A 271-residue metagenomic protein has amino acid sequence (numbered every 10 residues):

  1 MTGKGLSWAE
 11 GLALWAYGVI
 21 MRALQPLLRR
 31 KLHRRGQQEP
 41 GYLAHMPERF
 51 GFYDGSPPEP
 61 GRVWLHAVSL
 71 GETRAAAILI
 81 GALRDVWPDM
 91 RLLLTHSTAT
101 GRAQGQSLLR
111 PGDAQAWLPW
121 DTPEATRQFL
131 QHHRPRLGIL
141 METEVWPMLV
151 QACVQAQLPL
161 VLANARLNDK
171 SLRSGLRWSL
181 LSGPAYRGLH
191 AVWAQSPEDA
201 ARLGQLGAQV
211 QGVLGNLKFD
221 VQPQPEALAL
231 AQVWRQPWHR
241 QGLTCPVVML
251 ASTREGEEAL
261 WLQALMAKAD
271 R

Functional and structural regions predicted by a protein language model:
M1-G18: Compositionally biased, charge-rich terminal segments
W8, R29-L228, Q232-V233, M249 (+2 more regions): Active-site and donor-binding regions of nucleotide-sugar-utilizing enzymes
A23: Catalytic core of tubulin tyrosine ligase-like
R235-H239, M266: C-terminal transmembrane bundle of multi-pass solute transporters/carriers
L243-C245: C-terminal accessory region of SF2 helicases/translocases
L262-Q263: Short acidic-capped amphipathic helix/loop micro-motif used as an active-site/signal-coupling element
